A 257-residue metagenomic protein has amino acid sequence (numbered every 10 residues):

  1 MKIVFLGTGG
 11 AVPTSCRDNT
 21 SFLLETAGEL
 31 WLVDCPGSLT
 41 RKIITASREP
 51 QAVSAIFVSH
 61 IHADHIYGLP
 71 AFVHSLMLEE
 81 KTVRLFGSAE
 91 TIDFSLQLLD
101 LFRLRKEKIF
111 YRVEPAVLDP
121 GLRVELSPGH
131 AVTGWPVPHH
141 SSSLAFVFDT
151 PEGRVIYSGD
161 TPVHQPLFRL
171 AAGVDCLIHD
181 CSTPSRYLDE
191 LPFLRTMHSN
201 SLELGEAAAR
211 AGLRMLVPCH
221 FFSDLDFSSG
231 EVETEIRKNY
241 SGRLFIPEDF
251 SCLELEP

Functional and structural regions predicted by a protein language model:
M1-A46, L144-G159, C176: Conserved beta-strand hairpin/beta-sheet module of binuclear metal-dependent hydrolase folds, prominently
G9-V12, L85, A89-I92, F221-D226: Short histidine/acidic/glycine/proline-rich micro-motifs that form metal- and phosphate-coordinating active-site loops
P13-S15, V117-R186: Active-site-proximal loop/helix segment associated with metal-binding centers of metalloenzymes
L32-P36, S54-D64, S88, V155-G159 (+3 more regions): Active-site neighborhood of phospho(di)ester-bond hydrolases with catalytic His/Asp-centered motifs
S38-F86: Active-site metal-binding motif and surrounding structural segment of the metallo-beta-lactamase
I43, L69-F72, S95-L98, L167 (+1 more regions): Hydrophobic packing residues within well-ordered alpha-helices of enzyme cores
V83-R84, S88-S143, P151, F245 (+2 more regions): Metallo-beta-lactamase
V163-S251: Cap/insert and terminal regions of metallo-dependent hydrolase folds
